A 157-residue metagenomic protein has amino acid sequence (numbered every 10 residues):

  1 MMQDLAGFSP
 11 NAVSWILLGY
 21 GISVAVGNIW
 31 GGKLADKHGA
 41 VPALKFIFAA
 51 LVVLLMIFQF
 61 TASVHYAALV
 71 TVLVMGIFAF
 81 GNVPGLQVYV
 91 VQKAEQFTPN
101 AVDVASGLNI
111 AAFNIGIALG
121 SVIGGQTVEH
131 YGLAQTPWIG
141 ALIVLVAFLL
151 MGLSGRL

Functional and structural regions predicted by a protein language model:
M1-N11, Q92-A94: Short amphipathic helix-loop junctions that connect adjacent transmembrane helices in Major Facilitator Superfamily/SLC
S9, V64, Q126-L145: A membrane-interface helix-boundary motif in multi-pass transporters
P10-L18, D103-G107: Small-residue hotspots at the loop-to-helix junctions and early N-terminal turns of transmembrane alpha-helices
G27-A40, V128: Helix-to-loop junctions at the C-terminal end of transmembrane segments in multipass secondary transporters
V41-L86: C-terminal transmembrane helical hairpin of 12-TM major facilitator-type secondary transporters
G81-F97: Intracellular juxtamembrane helix-capping segments at the cytosolic ends of symmetry-related transmembrane helices
K93-Y131: A late C-terminal transmembrane helix in Major Facilitator Superfamily
I139-L157: Multi-pass alpha-helical transporter architecture, strongest for 12-TM Major Facilitator/SLC carriers used
